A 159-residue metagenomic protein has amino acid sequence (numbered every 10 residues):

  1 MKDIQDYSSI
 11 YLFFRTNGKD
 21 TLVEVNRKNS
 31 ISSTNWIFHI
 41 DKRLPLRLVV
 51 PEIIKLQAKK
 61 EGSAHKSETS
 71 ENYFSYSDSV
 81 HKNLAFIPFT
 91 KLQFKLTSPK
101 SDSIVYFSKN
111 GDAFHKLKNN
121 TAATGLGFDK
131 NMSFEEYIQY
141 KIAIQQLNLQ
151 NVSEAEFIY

Functional and structural regions predicted by a protein language model:
M1-Y159: Long, low-hydrophobicity, acidic/polar, solvent-exposed interaction domains
